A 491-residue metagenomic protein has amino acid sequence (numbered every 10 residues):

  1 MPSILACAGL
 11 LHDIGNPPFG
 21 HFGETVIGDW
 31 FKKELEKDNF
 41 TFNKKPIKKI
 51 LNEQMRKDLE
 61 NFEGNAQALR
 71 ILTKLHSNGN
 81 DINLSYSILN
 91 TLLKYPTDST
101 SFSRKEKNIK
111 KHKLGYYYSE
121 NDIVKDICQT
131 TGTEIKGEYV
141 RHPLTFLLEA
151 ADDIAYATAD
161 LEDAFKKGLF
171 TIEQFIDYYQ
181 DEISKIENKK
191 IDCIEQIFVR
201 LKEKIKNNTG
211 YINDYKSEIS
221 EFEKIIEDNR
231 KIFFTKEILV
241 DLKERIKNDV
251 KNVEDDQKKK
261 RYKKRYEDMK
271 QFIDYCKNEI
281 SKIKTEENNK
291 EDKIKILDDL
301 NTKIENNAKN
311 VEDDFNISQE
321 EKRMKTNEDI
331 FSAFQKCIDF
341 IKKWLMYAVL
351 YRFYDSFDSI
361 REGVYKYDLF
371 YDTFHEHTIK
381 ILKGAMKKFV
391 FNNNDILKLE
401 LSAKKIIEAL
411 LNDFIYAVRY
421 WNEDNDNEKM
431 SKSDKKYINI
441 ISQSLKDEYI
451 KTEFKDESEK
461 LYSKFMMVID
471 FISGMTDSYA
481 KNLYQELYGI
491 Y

Functional and structural regions predicted by a protein language model:
M1-C7, I14-K243, K247, K251 (+5 more regions): Sequence-structural signature of the catalytic-core scaffold of metal-dependent phosphohydrolases that act on
T73, Y156-A159, D163, Y351 (+3 more regions): Charged/polar positions within long, soluble alpha-helices
K94, E149, D153-D160, Q335-K336 (+4 more regions): Short, hydrophobic/amphipathic alpha-helical patches that form generic packing surfaces within helical domains
T130-I135, T326, M386-K387, E453-K460: Short, charged/polar, low-complexity loop and linker segments that flank or interrupt alpha-helical bundles
I238, L242, L300, N307-K322 (+3 more regions): A glycine-rich, aromatic-flanked flexible loop/lid motif
Y351, N425-D426, Y484-Y491: Zn2+-dependent metallopeptidase catalytic domains
D355-Q443: Substrate-recognition/cap regions that form aromatic- and gly/pro-loop-enriched pockets for small-molecule ligands
F454-N482, E486: C-terminal amphipathic alpha-helical interaction region
